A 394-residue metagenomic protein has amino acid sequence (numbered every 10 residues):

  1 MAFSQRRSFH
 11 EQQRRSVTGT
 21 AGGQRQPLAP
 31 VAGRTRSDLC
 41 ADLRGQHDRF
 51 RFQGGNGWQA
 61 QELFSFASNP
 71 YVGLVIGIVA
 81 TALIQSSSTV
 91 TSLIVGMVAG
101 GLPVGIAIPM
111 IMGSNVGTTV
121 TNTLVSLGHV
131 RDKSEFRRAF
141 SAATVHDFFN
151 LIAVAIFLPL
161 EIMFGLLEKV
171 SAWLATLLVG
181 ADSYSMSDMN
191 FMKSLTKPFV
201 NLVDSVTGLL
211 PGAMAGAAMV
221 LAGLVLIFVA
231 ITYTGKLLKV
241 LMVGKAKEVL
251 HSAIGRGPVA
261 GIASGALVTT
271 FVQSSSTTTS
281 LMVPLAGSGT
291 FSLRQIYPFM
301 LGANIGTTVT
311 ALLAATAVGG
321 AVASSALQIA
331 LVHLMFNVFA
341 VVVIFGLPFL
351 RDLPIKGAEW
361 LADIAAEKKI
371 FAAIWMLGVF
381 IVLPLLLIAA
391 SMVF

Functional and structural regions predicted by a protein language model:
A2-A32, F136-R137, S171-P211, K236-R256 (+1 more regions): Intrinsically disordered, low-complexity non-transmembrane regions of multi-pass membrane transporters
V17-L74, I78, F199-I262: Helix-loop-helix hairpins and the membrane-proximal interhelical loops of multi-pass alpha-helical transport proteins
Q24, L63-S68, F136-F148, K247-A263 (+3 more regions): Membrane-interface segments at loop-to-transmembrane junctions
S37-G45, N69, G73, G77 (+25 more regions): Alpha-helical transmembrane segments in multi-pass membrane proteins
G57, Q61, S68, T81-N115 (+4 more regions): Membrane-interfacial helix-loop connectors
I84, S88-S92, M192-G216, A303 (+1 more regions): Long, highly hydrophobic alpha-helical transmembrane signal-anchor segments
L124-F191, V225-T232, L313-F394: Juxtamembrane and boundary regions of transmembrane helices in multi-pass small-molecule transporters and channels
L124-S134, L237-L241, V283-T290: C-terminal ends of transmembrane helices
